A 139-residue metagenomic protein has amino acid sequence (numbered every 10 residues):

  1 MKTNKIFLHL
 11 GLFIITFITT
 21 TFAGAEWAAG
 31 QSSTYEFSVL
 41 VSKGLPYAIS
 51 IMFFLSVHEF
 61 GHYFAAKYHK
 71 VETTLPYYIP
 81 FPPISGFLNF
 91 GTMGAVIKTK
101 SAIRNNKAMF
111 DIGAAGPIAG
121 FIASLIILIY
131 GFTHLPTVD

Functional and structural regions predicted by a protein language model:
M1-S50: Topogenic membrane-insertion module of multi-pass membrane proteins
M1-T3, T99-F110: Interhelical loop and helix-boundary elements at the membrane-water interface of polytopic inner-membrane proteins
I15, L40-R104: Small-residue-rich helix-interface/hinge motifs
T16, H58, M109, G116: Divalent metal-coordination and catalytic microenvironments
I18-A25, F64, K100, L125-T133: Structural signature of transmembrane alpha-helix termini at the membrane-water interface
G24-S32, K67-V71, F132-D139: Transmembrane helix-loop junctions in multipass membrane proteins, especially transporters and channels
D111-D139: Hydrophobic transmembrane alpha-helical segments that form the core helix bundle of multi-pass membrane enzymes
